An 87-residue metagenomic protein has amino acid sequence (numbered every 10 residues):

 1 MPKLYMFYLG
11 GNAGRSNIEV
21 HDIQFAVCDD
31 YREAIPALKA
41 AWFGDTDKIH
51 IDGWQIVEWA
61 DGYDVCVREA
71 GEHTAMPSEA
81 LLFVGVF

Functional and structural regions predicted by a protein language model:
M1-D22: Short aromatic-glycine-(Arg/Gly/Cys) micro-motifs in beta-strand/loop hairpins
P2, F7, P36, E79-A80: Intrinsic-disorder/low-complexity peptide segments enriched for small residues
Y5-Y8, Y31, Y63: Sequence-level detector for tyrosine residue identity
M6-Y8, A26-V27, V84: Compositionally biased, low-structure terminal segments
S16-D52: Extended intrinsically disordered, low-complexity coil regions enriched in Ser, Thr, Gly, Ala and often Pro
W42-F87: Short, mixed-charge low-complexity intrinsically disordered segments
